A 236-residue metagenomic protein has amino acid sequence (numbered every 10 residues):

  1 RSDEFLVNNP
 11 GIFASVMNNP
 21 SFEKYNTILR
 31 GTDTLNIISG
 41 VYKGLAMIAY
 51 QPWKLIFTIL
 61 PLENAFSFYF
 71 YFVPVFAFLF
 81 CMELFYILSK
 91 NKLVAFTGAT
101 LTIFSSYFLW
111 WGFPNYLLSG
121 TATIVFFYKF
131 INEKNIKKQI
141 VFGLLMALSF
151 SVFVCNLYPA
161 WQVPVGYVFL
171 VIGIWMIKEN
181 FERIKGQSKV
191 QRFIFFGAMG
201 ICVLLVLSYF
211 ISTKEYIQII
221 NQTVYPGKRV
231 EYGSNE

Functional and structural regions predicted by a protein language model:
R1-L118: Active-site lumenal/periplasmic loops and adjacent helix-entry segments of GT-C-fold, multi-pass membrane
R1-T32, Q191-E236: Aromatic-rich transmembrane-lumenal/periplasmic boundary elements in polytopic membrane proteins
E4, E63, E83, E133 (+4 more regions): Glutamate identity and glutamate-enriched acidic tracts
E4-N8, F153, L157-A160, G186: Residue-level signal for functionally critical sites in structured catalytic/ligand-binding pockets
N26-L29, A65, Y69, L170-E179 (+2 more regions): Generic detector of ordered, mature protein regions
F78-L84, N91-N180, I194-T213: Membrane-embedded helix bundles of polyisoprenyl
E179-Q191: Membrane-interfacial, low-structure loops and terminal tails that flank and connect transmembrane helices in multi-pass
